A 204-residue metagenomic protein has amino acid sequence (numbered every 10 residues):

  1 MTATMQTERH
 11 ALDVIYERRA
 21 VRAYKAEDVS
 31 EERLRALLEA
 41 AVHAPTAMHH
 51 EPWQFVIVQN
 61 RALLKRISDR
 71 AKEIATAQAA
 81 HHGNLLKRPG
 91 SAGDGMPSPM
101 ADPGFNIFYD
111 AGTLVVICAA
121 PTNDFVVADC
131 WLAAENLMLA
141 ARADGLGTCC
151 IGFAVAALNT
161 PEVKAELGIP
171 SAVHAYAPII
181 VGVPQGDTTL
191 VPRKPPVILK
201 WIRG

Functional and structural regions predicted by a protein language model:
M1-D28, E32, A36: Short acidic N-proximal helix/loop "leader" segments that mark the beginning of a domain or an inter-domain linker
T2-T7, A11, E17, S98 (+1 more regions): C-terminal helix-cap and adjacent tail motif
I15, L37-A41, I179: Short alpha-helical scaffolding segments that buttress acidic/His motifs in well-ordered protein cores
E39-H43, P99-D102, V163-E166, P184: Glycine-rich, charged/polar anion/phosphate-binding loops that engage phosphate groups from diverse ligands
A41, T113-A165: Small-aliphatic-rich amphipathic alpha-helix that forms the alpha element of a beta-alpha
V42-H50: Glycine-rich phosphate/pyrophosphate-binding beta-alpha loops
E51-A128: Glycine/small-residue-rich phosphate/adenosyl-binding loop
A75-K87, E166-V191: A glycine-rich helix N-cap at a beta->alpha junction
